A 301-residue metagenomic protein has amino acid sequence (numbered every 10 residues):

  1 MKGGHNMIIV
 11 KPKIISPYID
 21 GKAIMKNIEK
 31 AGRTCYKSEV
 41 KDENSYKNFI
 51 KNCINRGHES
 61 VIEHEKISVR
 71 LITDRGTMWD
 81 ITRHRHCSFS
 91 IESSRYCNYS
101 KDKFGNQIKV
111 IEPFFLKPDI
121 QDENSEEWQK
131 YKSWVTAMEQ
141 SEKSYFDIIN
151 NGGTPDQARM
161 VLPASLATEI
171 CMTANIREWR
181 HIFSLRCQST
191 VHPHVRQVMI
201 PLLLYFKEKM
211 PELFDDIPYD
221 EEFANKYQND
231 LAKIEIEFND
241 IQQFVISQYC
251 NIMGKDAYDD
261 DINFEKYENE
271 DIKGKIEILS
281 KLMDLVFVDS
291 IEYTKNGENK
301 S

Functional and structural regions predicted by a protein language model:
M1-S301: Family-specific signature for flavin-dependent thymidylate synthase
